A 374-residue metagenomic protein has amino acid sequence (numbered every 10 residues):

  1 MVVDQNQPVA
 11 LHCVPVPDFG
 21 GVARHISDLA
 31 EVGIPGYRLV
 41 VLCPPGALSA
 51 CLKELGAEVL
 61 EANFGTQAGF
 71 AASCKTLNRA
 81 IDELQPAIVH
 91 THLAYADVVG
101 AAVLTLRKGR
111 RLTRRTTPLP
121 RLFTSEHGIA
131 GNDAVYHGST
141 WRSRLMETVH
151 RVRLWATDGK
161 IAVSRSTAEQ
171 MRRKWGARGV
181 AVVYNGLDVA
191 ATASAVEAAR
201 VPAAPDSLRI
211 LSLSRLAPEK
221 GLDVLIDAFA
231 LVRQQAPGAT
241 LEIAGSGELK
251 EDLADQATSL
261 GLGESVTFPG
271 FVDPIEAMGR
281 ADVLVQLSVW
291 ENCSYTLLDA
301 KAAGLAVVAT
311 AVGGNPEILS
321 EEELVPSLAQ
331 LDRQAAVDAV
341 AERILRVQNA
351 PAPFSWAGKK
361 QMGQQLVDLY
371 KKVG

Functional and structural regions predicted by a protein language model:
H12-K75, V182, E248, L369: N-terminal strand-loop element at the rim of the active site of nucleotide-sugar-dependent glycosyltransferases
G20-E31, L208-L231, E248-A254: A conserved mid-protein helix/loop that constitutes part of the nucleotide-sugar donor-binding site
G21, L331-A335, R346-G374: A charged, aromatic-enriched C-terminal amphipathic alpha-helix characteristic of glycosyltransferases across folds
K53-A57, A168-L187: Helix-loop-beta element that forms the nucleotide-linked donor phosphate-binding surface in glycosyltransferases
T91-V99, E126: Short His-centered aromatic/hydrophobic patch
R142-K160: Membrane-proximal helix-turn-helix segments that form the acceptor-binding/catalytic region of lipid-linked
V289: Aromatic "clamp/platform" in nucleotide-sugar-dependent glycosyltransferases that forms part of the donor/acceptor
P316-L345: Change "using UDP/GDP/dTDP sugars" to "using nucleotide sugars
